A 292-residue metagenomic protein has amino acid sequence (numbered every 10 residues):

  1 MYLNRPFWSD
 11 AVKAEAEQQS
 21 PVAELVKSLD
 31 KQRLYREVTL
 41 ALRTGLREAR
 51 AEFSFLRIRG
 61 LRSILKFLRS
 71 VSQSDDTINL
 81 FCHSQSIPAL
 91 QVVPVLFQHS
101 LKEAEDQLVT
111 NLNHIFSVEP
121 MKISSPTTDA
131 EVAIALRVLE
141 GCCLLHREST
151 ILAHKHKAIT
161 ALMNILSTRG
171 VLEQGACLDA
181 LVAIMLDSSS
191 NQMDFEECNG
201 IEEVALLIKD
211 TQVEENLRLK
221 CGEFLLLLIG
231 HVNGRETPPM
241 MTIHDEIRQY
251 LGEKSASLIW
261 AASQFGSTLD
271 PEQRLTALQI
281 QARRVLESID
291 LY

Functional and structural regions predicted by a protein language model:
M1-K122, K254-Y292: N-terminal "cap/leader" segments of large eukaryotic alpha-helical scaffolds
N4, N79, N111-N113, N164 (+4 more regions): Detector for Asparagine
F7, D76, F81, M163 (+2 more regions): Alpha-helix boundary/interfacial micro-motifs
A23, E48, I58-S74, V132-R147 (+3 more regions): Alpha-helical solenoid repeat architecture
A23-K31, S74-V93, S124, E148-H156 (+2 more regions): HEAT/armadillo-like alpha-solenoid scaffolds in large eukaryotic assembly and transport factors
V118-G222, L226: Eukaryote-skewed repeat-based solenoidal scaffolds used as protein-protein interaction platforms, primarily
M193-Y292: Structured C-terminal portions of repeat-based eukaryotic scaffold domains
